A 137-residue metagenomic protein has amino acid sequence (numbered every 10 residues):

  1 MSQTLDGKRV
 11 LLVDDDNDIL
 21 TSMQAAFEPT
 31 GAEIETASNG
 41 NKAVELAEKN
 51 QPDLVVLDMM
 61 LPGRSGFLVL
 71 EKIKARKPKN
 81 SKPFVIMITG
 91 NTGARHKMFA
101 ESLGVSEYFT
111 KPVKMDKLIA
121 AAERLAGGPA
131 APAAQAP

Functional and structural regions predicted by a protein language model:
N17-E35: Two-component/phosphorelay signaling modules centered on CheY-like receiver
L20, P62, G93: The feature encodes the CheY-like receiver
T36-L54: Acidic, metal-coordinating helix/loop segments flanking the phosphotransfer/catalytic sites of two-component signaling
N39-K42, S65-E71: Acidic catalytic/metal-coordinating carboxylates
L68, T92-E107, A120: Alpha4 helix (beta4-alpha4-beta5 surface) of REC/receiver domains from two-component response regulators
V113-A122: C-terminal output helix
